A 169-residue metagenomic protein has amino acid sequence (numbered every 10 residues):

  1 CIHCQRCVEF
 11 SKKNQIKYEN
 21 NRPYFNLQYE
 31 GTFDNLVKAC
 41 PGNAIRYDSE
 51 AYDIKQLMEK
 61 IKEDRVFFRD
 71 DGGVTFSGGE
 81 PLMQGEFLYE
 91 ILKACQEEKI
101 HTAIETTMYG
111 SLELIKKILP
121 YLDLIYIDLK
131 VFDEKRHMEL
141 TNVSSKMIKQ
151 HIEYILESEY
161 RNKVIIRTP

Functional and structural regions predicted by a protein language model:
R6-Y24, N35-E50: Iron-sulfur cluster-binding cysteine motifs and their immediate structural context in ferredoxin-like electron-transfer
L27-D48, K60-S77: Short Fe-S-cluster ligation motifs
K55-P169: Conserved AdoMet/S-adenosylmethionine-binding subsite of the radical SAM
